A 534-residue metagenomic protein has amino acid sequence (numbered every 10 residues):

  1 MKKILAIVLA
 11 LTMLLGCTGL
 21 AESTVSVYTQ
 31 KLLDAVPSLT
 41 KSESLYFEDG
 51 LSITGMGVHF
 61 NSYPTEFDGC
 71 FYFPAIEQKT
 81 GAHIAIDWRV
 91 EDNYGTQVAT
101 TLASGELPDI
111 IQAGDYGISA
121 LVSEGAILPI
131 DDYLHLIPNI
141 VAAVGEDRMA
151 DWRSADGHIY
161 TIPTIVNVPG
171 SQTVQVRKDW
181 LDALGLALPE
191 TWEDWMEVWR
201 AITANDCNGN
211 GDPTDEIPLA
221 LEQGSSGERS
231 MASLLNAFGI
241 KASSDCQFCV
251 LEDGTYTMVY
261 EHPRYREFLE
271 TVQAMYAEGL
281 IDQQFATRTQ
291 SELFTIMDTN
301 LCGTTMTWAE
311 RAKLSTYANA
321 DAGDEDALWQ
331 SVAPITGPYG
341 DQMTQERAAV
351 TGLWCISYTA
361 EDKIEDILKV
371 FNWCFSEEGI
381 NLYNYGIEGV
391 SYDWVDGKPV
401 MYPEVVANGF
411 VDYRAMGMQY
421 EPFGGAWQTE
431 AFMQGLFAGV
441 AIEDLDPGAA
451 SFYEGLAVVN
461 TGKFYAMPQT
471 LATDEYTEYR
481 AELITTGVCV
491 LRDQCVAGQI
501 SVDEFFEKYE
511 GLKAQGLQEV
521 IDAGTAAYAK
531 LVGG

Functional and structural regions predicted by a protein language model:
M1-I7: Positively charged n-region of N-terminal signal peptides that target proteins for export
A6, G19-W195, A242-C249, Y256-Y260 (+1 more regions): Conserved N-terminal structural module of periplasmic/extracytoplasmic solute-binding proteins
H59-D68, Q175, D182-L188, Q223-I281 (+1 more regions): Extracytoplasmic/periplasmic substrate-binding proteins
G95-L107, E197-I202, S291-L301: Short helices/loops that flank or line small-molecule/ion binding pockets
A155-R229, F248-I296, C355-D366, N372-W373 (+1 more regions): Helix-loop-helix "hinge/cap" segment bordering the ligand-binding cleft or interdomain interface
A274-A277, L293-L314, D321, E325-A327 (+1 more regions): Glycine-rich, aromatic-lined ligand/substrate-binding cores of catalytic and carbohydrate-binding domains
W373-V490, Q494, Q499: Conserved small-residue motifs centered on glycine
